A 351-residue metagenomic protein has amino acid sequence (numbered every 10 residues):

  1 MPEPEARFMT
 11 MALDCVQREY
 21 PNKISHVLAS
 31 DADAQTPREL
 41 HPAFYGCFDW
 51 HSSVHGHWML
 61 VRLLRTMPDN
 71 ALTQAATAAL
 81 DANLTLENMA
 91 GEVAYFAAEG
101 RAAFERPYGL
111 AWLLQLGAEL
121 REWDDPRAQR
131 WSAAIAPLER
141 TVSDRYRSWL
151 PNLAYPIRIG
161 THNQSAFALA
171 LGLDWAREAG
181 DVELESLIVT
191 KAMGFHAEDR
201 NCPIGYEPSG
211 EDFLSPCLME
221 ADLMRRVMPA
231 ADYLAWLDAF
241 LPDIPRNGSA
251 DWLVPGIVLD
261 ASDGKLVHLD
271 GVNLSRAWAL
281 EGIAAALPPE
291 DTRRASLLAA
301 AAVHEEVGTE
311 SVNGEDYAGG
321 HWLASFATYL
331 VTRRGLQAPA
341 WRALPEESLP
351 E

Functional and structural regions predicted by a protein language model:
M1, R38-V54, A94-L110, N152-S165 (+4 more regions): Solvent-exposed loop and edge beta-strand segments that line ligand/cofactor-binding and catalytic clefts
M1-C15, N22, T66, W123-P126 (+2 more regions): Terminal, non-catalytic domain-edge segments
M1-Y45: Low-complexity, Ser/Thr/Pro/Gly-enriched N-terminal "stalk/linker" regions
T10-L13, Q17, P21, P42-G46 (+8 more regions): HEAT/HEAT-like alpha-solenoid repeats
H26-Q35, N88-M89, T141-R147, H196 (+2 more regions): Active-site-adjacent bridging/hinge elements
S52-L63, R106-R121, N163-R177, D212-R226 (+2 more regions): Well-ordered alpha-helical segments within folded domains of soluble proteins
V54, L63-A176: Extended ligand-binding groove/face enriched in aromatic
R145-E220: Loop-centered beta-sheet repeat module
